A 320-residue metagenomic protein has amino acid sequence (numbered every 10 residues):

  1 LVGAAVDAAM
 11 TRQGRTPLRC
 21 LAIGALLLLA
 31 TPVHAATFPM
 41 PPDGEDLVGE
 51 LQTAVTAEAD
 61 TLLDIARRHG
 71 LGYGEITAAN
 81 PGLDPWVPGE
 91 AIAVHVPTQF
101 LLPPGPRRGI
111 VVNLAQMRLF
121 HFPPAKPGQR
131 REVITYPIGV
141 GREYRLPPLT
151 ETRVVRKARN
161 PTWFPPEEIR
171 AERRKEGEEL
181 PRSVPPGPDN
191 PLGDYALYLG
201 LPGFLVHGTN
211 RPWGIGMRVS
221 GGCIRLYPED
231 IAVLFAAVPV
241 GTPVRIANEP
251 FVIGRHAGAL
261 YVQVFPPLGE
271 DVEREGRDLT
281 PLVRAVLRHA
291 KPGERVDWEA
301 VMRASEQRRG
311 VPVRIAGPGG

Functional and structural regions predicted by a protein language model:
M10-A22: Bacterial N-terminal signal peptides that target proteins for export
C20-T31: Bacterial N-terminal signal peptides
T37-G70: Primarily a LysM-type cell-wall glycan-binding module
A57-V87, E132: LysM (lysin motif) carbohydrate-binding repeats in extracellular/periplasmic proteins that recognize
A59, G89-V94, G241-V244: Loop/turn positions that initiate beta-strands
Q99-P103, E249-I253: Short, charged beta-turn/beta-strand-edge "cap" motif at the junction between a beta-strand and an adjacent loop
F100-P212, V233-A236, V264-G320: Gly/Pro-biased beta-strand-loop elements
